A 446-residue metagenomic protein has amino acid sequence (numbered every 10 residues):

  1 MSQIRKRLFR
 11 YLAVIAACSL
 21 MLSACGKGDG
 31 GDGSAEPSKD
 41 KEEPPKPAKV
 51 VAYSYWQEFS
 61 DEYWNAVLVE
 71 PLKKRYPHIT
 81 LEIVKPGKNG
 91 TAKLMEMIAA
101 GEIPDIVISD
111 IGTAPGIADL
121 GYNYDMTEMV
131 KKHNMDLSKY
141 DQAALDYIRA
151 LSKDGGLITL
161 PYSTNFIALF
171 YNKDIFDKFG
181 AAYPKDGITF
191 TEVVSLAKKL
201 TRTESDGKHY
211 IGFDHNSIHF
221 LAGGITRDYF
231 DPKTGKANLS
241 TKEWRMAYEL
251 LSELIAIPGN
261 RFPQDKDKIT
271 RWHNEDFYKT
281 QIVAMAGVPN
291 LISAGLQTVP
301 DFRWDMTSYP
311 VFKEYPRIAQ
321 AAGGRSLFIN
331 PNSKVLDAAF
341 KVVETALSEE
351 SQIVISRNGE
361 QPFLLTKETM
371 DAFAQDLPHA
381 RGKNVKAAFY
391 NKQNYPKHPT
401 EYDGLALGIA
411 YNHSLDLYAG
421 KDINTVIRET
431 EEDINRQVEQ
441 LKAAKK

Functional and structural regions predicted by a protein language model:
S2-Y122, H133, K313-Y315, K334-A338 (+5 more regions): Conserved N-terminal structural module of periplasmic/extracytoplasmic solute-binding proteins
P44, A294, I329-G404, T425: Mature extracytoplasmic/periplasmic domains
K85-K93, I188-V194, Q264-K279: Short helix-initiation/N-cap motifs at beta->coil->alpha
D105-I108, G212, A284-V288, D305: Paired acidic/hydrophobic, glycine-rich loop segments that form the ligand-binding mouth/hinge of periplasmic-binding
I111-F166, D305-T307: Hinge/lid segment of periplasmic solute-binding proteins
A114-I117, N290-R303: A ligand-binding cleft/hinge motif common to bilobed small-molecule-binding domains
L196-A197, K236-D267: Glycine-centered hinge/linker elements that transmit conformational signals in sensory and ligand-binding systems
D305-F328: Periplasmic-binding protein-like
